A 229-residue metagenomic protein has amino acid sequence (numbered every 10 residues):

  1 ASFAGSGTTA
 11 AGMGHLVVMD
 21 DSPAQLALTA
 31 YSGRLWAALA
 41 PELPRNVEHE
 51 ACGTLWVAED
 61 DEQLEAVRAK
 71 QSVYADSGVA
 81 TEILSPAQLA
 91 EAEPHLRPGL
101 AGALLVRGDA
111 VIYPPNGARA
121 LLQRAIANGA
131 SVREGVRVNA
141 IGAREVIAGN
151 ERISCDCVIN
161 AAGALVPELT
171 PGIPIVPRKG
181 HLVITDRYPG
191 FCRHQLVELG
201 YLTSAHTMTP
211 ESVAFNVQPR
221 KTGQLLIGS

Functional and structural regions predicted by a protein language model:
A1-A10: Glycine-rich FAD pyrophosphate-binding loop
M13-A92, A214: Dinucleotide-binding Rossmann-like beta1-alpha1 core, especially the glycine-rich loop that anchors the ADP
G14-L16, R45-E50, A164-S229: Active-site substrate-recognition segment that forms the wall of the catalytic cavity or substrate channel
V57, V138-I141, N216-Q218: A structural signal for short hydrophobic beta-strand segments in well-ordered beta-sheet cores
Q63, A118, L165-P167: Glycine-rich nucleotide phosphate-binding loop and flanking beta-alpha elements of Rossmann-like dinucleotide-binding
L104-D156: Helical element adjacent to the flavin cofactor pocket in flavoenzyme catalytic cores
I153-L165: Short hydrophobic core segments
